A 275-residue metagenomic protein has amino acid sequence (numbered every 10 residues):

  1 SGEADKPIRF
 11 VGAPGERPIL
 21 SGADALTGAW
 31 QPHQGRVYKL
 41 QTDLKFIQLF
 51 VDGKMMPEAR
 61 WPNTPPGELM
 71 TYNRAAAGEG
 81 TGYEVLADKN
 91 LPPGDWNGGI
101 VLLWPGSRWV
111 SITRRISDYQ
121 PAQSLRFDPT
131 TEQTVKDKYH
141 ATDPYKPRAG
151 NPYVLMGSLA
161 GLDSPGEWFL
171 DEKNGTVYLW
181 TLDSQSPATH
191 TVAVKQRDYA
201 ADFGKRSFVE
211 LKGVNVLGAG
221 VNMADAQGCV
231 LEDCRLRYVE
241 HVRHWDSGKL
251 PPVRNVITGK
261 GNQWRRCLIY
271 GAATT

Functional and structural regions predicted by a protein language model:
S1, D5, C267-T275: Short, intrinsically disordered, charge-balanced linker/junction segments flanking boundaries in proteins
S1-T258, Q263: Extracellular polysaccharide-degrading/modifying enzymes targeting complex plant/algal/animal polysaccharides
